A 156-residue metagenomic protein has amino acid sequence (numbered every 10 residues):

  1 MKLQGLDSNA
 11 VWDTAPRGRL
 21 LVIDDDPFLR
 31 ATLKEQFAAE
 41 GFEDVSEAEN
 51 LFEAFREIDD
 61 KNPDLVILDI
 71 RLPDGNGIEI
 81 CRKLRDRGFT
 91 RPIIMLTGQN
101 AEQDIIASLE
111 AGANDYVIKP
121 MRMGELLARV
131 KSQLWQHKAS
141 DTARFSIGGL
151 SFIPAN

Functional and structural regions predicted by a protein language model:
M1-L21: Non-catalytic signal-transmission and effector/linker regions of two-component phosphorelay proteins
G18-R19, S132-N156: Short, Lys/Arg-enriched segments at the junction into DNA-binding effector domains of transcriptional regulators
P27-S46: Two-component/phosphorelay signaling modules centered on CheY-like receiver
E47-L65: Acidic, metal-coordinating helix/loop segments flanking the phosphotransfer/catalytic sites of two-component signaling
N50, N76-E79: Acidic catalytic/metal-coordinating carboxylates
D69, T97: Active-site residues of response regulator receiver
P73, A101, K119: The feature encodes the CheY-like receiver
